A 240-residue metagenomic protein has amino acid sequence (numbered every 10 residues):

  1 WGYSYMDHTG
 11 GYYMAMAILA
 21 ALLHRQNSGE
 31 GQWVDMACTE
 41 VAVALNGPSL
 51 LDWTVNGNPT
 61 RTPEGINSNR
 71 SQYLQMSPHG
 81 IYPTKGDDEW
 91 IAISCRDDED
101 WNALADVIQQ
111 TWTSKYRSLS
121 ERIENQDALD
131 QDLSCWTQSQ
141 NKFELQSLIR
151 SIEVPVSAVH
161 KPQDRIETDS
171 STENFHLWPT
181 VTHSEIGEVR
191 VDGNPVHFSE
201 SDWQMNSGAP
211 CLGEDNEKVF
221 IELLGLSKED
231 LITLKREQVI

Functional and structural regions predicted by a protein language model:
W1-W90, S94: Active-site-adjacent "lid/gating" segments in soluble enzymes
G10-M14, D100, N216: Catalytic-loop motifs flanking and including active-site residues across diverse enzymes
W53-N67, T168-H183: Short, surface-exposed loop/helix-turn segments at secondary-structure junctions that function as lids/hinges flanking
Y73, P78-I152, V156: Aromatic-enriched alpha-helical interface/lid elements that frame and gate functional surfaces
R150-N174: Conserved PLP cofactor-binding pocket of PLP-dependent enzymes
T182-I232: Flexible, small-/acidic-enriched active-site or ligand-binding loops
L231-I240: Non-catalytic accessory regions
